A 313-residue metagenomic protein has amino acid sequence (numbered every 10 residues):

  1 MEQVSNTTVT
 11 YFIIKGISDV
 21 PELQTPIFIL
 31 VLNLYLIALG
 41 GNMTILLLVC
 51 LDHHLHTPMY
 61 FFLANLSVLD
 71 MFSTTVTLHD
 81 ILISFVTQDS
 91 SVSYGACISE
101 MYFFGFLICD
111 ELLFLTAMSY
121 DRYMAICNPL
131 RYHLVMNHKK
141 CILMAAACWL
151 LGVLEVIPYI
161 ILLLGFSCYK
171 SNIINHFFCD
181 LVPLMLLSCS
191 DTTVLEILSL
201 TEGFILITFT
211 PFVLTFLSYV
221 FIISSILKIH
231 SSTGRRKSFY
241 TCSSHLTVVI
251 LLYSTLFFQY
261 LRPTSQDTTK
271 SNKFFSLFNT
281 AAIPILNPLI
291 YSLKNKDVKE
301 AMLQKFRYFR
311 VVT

Functional and structural regions predicted by a protein language model:
M1-T313: Transmembrane helical core of 7TM receptor-like proteins
